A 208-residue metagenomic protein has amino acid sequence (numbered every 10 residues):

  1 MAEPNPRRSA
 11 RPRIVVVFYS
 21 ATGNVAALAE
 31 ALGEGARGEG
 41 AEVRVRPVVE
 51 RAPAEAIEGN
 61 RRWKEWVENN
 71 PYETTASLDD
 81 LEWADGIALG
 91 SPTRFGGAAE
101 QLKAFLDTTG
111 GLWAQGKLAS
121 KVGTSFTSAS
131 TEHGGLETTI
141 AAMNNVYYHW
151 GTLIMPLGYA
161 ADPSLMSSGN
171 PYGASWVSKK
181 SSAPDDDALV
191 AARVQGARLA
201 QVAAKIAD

Functional and structural regions predicted by a protein language model:
M1-K117, W176-D208: N-terminal beta1-alpha1-beta2 submodule of the flavodoxin-like/Rossmannoid cofactor-binding fold
A21, A84, A88, R94 (+4 more regions): Short glycine/serine/threonine-biased micro-segments
A119-S167: Short, glycine-/small-residue-rich phosphate/pyrophosphate-handling segment
Y148-G173, S178, S182-V190, L199: A charged, well-structured terminal subsegment
